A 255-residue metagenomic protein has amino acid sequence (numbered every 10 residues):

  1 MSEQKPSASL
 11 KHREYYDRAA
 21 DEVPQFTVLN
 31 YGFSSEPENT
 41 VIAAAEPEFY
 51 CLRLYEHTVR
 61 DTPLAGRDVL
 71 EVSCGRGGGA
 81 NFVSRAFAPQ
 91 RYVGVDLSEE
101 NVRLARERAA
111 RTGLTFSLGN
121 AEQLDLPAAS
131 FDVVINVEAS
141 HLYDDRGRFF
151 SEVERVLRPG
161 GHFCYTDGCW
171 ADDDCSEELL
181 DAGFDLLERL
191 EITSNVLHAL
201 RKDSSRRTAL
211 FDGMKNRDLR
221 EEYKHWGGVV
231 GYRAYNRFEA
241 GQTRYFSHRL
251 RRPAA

Functional and structural regions predicted by a protein language model:
M1-F26: N-terminal auxiliary segments of SAM/dcSAM-dependent transferases
F33, E48-A65: Conserved alpha-helix/loop element of class I SAM-dependent methyltransferases that forms part of the SAM/SAH-binding
L70-Q123: Class I SAM-dependent methyltransferase SAM/SAH-binding core
E122-V134: A short acidic, Gly/Pro-enriched loop at the edge of an enzyme's catalytic core that lines a small-molecule cofactor
V133-D144, C169: A short SAM/SAH-binding and catalytic strip from SAM-dependent methyltransferases
G147-H162: A short glycine-rich, Lys/Arg-flanked "PGG" loop and its adjoining helix->strand segment in the class I
Y165-G183: Conserved class I S-adenosyl-L-methionine
T193-A255: Conserved Class I S-adenosyl-L-methionine
